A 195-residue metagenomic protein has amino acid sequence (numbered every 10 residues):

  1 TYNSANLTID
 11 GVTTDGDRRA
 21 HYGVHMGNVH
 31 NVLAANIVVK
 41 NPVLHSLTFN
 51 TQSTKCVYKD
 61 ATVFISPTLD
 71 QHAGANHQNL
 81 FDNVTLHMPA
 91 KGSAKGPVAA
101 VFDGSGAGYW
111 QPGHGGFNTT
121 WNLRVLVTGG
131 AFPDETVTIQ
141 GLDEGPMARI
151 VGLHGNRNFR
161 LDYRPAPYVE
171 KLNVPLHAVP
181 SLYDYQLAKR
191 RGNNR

Functional and structural regions predicted by a protein language model:
Y2-R18, H30-L44, Q52-P67, A75-A90 (+3 more regions): Right-handed parallel beta-helix
H21-G23: Outer-membrane beta-barrel domain signature
D60-A61, S66, D82-R195: Catalytic domains of carbohydrate-active enzymes that cleave complex glycans
